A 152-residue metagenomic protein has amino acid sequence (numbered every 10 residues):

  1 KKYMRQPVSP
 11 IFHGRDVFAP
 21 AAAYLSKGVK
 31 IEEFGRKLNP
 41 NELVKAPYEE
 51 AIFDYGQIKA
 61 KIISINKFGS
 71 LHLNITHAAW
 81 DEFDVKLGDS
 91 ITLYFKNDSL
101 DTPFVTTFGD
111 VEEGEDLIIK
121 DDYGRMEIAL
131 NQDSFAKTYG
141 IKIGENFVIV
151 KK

Functional and structural regions predicted by a protein language model:
K1-Y3, S134: Acidic, glycine-rich active-site loops and adjacent beta-strand->loop/helix elements that engage anionic groups
M4-K86: Anionic-ligand-binding alpha/beta catalytic cores of soluble enzymes and soluble regulatory domains that recognize
I11, V29, D133-F135, E145-F147: Generic hydrophobic/packing signal
A23, I149-K152: Short acidic/glycine-rich loops and adjacent helix/strand connectors that line catalytic pockets where negatively
Q57-K61, E112-L117, E145: Short small/polar-residue motifs
N74-G140: A conserved acidic, glycine/proline-rich C-terminal tail/linker
G140-I143, K151-K152: Long, positively charged, glycine-interspersed low-complexity recognition regions
